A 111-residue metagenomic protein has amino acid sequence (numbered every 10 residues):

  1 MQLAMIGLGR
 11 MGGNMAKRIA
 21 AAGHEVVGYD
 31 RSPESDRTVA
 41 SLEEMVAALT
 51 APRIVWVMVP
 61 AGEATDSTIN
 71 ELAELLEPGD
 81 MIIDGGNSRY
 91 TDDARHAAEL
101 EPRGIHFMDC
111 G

Functional and structural regions predicted by a protein language model:
M1-R53, L75, G79, H106-D109: NAD(P)+-binding Rossmann beta1-loop-alpha1 motif at the extreme N-terminus of oxidoreductases
S32, G62, G86, G111: Anionic group-transfer/hydrolysis microenvironments
E44, I54, A64, R95: Residue-level recognition of oxygen-bearing side chains
W56-M58, D84: Redox-cofactor binding/interface segments in oxidoreductases and associated redox assembly factors
M58-E71, R89-D92: Beta-loop-alpha module in the N-terminal Rossmann-like domain of NAD(P)-dependent dehydrogenases, especially those
P78-M81, G85-C110: Rossmann-fold NAD(P)-binding glycine/threonine-rich loop
